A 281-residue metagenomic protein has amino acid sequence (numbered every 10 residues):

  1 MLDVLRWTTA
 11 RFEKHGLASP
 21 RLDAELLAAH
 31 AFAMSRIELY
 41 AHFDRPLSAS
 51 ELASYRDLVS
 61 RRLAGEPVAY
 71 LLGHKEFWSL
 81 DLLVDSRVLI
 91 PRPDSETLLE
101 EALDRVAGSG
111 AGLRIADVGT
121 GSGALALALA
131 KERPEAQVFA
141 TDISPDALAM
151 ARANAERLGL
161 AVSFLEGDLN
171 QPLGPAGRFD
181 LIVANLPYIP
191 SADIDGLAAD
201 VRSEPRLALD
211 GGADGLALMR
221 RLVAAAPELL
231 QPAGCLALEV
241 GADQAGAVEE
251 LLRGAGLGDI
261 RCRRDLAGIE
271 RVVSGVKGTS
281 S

Functional and structural regions predicted by a protein language model:
M1-P20: Non-catalytic nucleic-acid substrate-recognition regions in nucleic-acid-modifying enzymes
F12, V106, A155, A226 (+1 more regions): Conserved hydrophobic residues forming the short capping helix/wall of the S-adenosyl-L-methionine
R21, L26-R105: Conserved AdoMet
L27, G65, S95, L125 (+5 more regions): Residue-level signal for inorganic ion chemistry
T97-D200: Conserved SAM/SAH cofactor-binding pocket of Class I
T141-L148, A199-Q231, C235, G241-D243: Glycine-rich S-adenosyl-L-methionine
A242-A255: Short alpha-helix
R253-S281: Core SAM-dependent methyltransferase catalytic element
